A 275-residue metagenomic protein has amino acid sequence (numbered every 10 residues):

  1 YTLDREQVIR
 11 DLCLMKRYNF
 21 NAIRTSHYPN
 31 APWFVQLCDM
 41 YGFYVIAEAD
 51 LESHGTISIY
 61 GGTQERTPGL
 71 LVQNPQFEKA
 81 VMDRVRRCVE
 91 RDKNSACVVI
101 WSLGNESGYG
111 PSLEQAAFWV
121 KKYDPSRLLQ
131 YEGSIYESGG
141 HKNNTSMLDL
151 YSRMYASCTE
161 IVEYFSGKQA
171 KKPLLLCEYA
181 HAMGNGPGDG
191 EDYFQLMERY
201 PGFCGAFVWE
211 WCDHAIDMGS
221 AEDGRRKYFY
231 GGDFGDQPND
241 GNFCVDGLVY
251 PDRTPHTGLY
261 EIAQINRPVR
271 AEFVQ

Functional and structural regions predicted by a protein language model:
Y1-Q275: Extended substrate-binding grooves/exosites of carbohydrate-active enzymes
